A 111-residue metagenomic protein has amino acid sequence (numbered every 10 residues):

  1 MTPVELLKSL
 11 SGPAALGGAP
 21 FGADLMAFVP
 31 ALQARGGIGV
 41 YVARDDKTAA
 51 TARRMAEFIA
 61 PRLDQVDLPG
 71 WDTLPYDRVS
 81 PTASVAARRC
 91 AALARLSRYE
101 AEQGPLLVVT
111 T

Functional and structural regions predicted by a protein language model:
M1-T111: ASCE RecA-like P-loop NTPase motor cores that couple ATP hydrolysis to mechanical translocation on nucleic acids
